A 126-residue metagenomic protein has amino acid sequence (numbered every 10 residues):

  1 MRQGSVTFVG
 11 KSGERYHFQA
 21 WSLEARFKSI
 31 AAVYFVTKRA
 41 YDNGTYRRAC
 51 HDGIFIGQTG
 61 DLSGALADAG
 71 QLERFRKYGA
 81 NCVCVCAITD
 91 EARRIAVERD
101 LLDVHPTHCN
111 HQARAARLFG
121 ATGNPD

Functional and structural regions predicted by a protein language model:
M1-L66, C86-H105, F119-D126: GIY-YIG nuclease catalytic motif and its immediate N-terminal context
D52, Y78-C82: Short glycine-/polar-rich loops that comprise or flank the Walker A/P-loop and associated switch/sensor motifs
A65-R76: Mid-chain, well-packed structural core segment of small domains
V83-V85, N110: Secreted/luminal cysteine- and crosslink-motif detector
T107-R117: Coupling/hinge elements of helicase-like and P-loop NTPase modules
